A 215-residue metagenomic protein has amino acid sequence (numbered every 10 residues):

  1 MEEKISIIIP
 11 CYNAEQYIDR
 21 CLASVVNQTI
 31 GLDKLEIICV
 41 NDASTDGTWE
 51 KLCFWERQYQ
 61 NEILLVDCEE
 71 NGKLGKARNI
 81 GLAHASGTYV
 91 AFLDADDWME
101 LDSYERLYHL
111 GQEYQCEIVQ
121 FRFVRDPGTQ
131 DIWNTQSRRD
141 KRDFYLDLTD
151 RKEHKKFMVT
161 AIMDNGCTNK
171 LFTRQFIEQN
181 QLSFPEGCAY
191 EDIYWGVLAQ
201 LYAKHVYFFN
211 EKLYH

Functional and structural regions predicted by a protein language model:
E3-S6, E36, Y194: Cell-envelope/extracellular polymer assembly enzymes that use nucleotide-activated donors
I5-Y17, C21, Q28, V40: A conserved hydrophobic helix/loop-capping motif in glycosyltransferases and polysaccharide synthases
Q16-D19, D46-E50, K76, D97: Residue-level preference for short helical/loop micro-motifs built around acidic side chains
L22-A23, W49-C53, N79, G87 (+1 more regions): Short alpha-helix within the catalytic core of nucleotide-sugar-dependent glycosyltransferases
L22-D67, Q112: Acidic donor-binding segment of Leloir-type glycosyltransferases
C68-A85, W98: Glycine-rich, basic loop-to-helix element that forms the pyrophosphate-binding segment of sugar-nucleotide handling
V90: Short aromatic/hydrophobic "clamp" motif used to bind/position activated sugar donors
A95-N210, Y214: Donor-binding/catalytic cores of nucleotide-activated saccharide and glycerol-phosphate transferases/polymerases
